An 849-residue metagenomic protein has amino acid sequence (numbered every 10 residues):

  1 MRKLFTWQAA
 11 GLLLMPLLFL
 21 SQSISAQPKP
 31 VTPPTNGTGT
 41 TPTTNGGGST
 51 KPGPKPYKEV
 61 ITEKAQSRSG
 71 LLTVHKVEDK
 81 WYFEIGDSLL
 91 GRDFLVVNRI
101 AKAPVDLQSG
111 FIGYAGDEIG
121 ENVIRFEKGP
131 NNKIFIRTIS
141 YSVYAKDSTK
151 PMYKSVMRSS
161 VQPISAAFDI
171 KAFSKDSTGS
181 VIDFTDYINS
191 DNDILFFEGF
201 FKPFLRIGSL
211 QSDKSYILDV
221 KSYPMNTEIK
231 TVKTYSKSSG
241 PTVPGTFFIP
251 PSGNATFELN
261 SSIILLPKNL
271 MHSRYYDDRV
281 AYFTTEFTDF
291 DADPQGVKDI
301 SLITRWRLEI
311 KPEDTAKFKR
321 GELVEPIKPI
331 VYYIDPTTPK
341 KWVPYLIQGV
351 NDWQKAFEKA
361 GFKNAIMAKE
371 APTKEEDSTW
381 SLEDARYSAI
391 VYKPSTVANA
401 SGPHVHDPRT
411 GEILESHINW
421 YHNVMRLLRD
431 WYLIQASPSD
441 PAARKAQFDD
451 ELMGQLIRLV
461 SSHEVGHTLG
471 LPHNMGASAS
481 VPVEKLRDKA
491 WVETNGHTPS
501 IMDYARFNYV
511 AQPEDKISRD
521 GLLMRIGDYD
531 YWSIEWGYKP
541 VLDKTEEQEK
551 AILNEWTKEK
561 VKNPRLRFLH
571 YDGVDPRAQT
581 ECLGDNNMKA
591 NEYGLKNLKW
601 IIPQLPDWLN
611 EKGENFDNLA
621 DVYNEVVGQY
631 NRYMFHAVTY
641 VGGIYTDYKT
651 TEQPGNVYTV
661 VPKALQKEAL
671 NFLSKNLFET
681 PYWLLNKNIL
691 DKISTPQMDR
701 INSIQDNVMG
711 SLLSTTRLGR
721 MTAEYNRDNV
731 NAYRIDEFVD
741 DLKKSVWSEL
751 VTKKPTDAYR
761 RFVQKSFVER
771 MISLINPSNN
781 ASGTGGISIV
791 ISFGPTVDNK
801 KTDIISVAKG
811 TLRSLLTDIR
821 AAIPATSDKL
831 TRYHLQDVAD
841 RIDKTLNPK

Functional and structural regions predicted by a protein language model:
M1-L12: Bacterial N-terminal signal peptides that target proteins for export
A10-S21: Bacterial N-terminal signal peptides
L20-P30: Signal peptide processing junction and immediate N-terminal pro/mature segment of secreted/exported proteins
P28-T338, A356, A360, A371-R426 (+4 more regions): Auxiliary tRNA-acceptor-end handling modules of aminoacyl-tRNA synthetases
L90, K341-A365: Zn2+-dependent metallopeptidase catalytic core
Y332-V343, A446-L452, D488, F616: Second-shell loop/turn segments in exported
E370-K393, Q455-Q512: The catalytic-center signature of Zn2+-dependent metalloproteases
S478-K849: Conserved catalytic/binding loops enriched for acidic/polar residues
